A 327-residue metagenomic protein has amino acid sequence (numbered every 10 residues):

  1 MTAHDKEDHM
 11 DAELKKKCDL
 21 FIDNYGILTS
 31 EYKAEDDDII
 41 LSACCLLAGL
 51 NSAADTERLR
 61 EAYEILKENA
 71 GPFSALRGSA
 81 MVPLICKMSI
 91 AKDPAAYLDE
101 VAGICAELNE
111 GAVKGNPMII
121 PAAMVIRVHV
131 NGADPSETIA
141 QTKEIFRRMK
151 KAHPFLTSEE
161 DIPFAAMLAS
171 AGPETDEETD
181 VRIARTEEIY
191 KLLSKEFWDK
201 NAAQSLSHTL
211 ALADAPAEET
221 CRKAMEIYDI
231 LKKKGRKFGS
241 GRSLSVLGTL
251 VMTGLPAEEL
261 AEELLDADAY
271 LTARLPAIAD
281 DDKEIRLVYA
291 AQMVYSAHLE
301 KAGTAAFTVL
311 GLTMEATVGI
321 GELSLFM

Functional and structural regions predicted by a protein language model:
M1-H9: Short, Lys/Arg-enriched N-terminal segments with co-localized hydrophobic residues within the first ~10-30 amino acids
H9-G103, N109-P117, P121, Y289 (+3 more regions): N-terminal domain-start signal
D11, A48-T56, S89-A96, H129-S136 (+3 more regions): Short coil/turn connectors between adjacent alpha-helices in alpha-solenoid helical repeat scaffolds
I22-Y25, E57-N69, A96-L108, E137-M149 (+4 more regions): Alpha-helical repeat scaffolds
Y25-K33, N69-S74, N109-E110, R148-F155 (+4 more regions): Short, recurring structural edge motifs at helix starts
D38-A48, G78-S89, P117-V128, E160-A169 (+3 more regions): Amphipathic alpha-helical elements of HEAT/ARM-like alpha-solenoid repeat scaffolds that form extended
Y97-K191: Internal, hydrophobic cores of structured domains that mediate oligomerization or house catalytic pockets within large
R222, E226-D229, K233-M327: C-terminal structured domains
